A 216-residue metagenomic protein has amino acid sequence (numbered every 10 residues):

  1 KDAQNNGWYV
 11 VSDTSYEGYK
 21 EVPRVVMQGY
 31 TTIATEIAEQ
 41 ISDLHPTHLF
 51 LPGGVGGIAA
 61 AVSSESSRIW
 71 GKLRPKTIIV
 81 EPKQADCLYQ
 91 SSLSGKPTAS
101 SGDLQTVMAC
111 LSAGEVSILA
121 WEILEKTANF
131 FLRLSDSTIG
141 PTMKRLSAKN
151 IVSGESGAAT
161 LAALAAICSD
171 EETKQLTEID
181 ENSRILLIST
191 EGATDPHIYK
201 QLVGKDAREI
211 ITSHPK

Functional and structural regions predicted by a protein language model:
K1-Y19, I69-E155, Q201-K216: Active-site/ligand-binding loops adjacent to catalytic centers
V11-T14, L51-G54, I79-E81, L187-T190: Short beta-strand segments
Y19-T35, G154-A158: A glycine-rich, Thr/Ser-enriched phosphate-binding loop motif common to dinucleotide/cofactor-binding enzymes
V26, E36-I69, L73-R74: Glycine-rich ThDP/TPP pyrophosphate-binding loop and its adjacent helix/strand module within ThDP-dependent enzymes
I37, L49-F50, G56, T77 (+4 more regions): Buried hydrophobic positions in well-ordered alpha/beta secondary-structure cores of metabolic enzymes
H48, I151, R184-L186: Structural motif
G53-S63, A85-Y89, A158-L164, D195-P196: Short glycine/serine/threonine-rich phosphate/pyrophosphate-binding segments that cradle anionic phosphate groups
L161-K216: Phosphate-binding loop/pocket of nucleotide- and phosphate-handling active sites
